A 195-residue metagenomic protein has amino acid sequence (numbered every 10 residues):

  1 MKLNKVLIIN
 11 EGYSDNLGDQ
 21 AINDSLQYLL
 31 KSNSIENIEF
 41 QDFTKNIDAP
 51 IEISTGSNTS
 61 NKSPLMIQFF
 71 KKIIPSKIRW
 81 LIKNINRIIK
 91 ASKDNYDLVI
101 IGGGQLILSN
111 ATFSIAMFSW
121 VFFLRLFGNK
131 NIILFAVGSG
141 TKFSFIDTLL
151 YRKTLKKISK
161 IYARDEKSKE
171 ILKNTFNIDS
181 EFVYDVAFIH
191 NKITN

Functional and structural regions predicted by a protein language model:
K2-F143, K153, A187-F188, I193: Aromatic- and Gly/Pro-rich donor/ligand-binding loops that form nucleotide- or phosphate-bearing donor binding pockets
S144-N195: A nucleotide-sugar donor-handling region in carbohydrate enzymes
